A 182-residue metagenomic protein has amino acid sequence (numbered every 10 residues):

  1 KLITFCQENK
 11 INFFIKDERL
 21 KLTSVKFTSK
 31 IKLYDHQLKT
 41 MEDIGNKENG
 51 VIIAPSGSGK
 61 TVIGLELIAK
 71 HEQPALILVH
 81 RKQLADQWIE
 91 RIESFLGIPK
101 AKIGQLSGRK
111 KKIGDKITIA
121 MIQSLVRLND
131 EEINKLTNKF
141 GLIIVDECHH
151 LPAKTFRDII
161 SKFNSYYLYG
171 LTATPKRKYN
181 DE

Functional and structural regions predicted by a protein language model:
F5-E8, F13-I53: Conserved pre-motif I regulatory segment
N46-H71, L76: Walker A/P-loop
S56-S58, M121, T172: Conserved phosphate-coupling serine/threonine residues in phosphotransfer and NTP-handling enzymes
Q73, P99-A101, F140, N164-Y167: Short glycine-/polar-rich loops that comprise or flank the Walker A/P-loop and associated switch/sensor motifs
L78, K82-K110: Conserved helix-turn-beta segment of the N-terminal RecA-like "Helicase ATP-binding" lobe in SF1/SF2 helicases
D86-Q87, I113, R127-L128, R177-D181: Switch/connector loops and helix/strand junctions flanking conserved nucleotide-binding motifs in nucleotide-processing
S107-L142, A153-D158: Conserved helix/coil segment N-terminal to the catalytic DExD/H
G141-L142, H149-E182: Post-DEXD/H (motif II) to motif III coupling segment of the RecA-like Helicase ATP-binding lobe
